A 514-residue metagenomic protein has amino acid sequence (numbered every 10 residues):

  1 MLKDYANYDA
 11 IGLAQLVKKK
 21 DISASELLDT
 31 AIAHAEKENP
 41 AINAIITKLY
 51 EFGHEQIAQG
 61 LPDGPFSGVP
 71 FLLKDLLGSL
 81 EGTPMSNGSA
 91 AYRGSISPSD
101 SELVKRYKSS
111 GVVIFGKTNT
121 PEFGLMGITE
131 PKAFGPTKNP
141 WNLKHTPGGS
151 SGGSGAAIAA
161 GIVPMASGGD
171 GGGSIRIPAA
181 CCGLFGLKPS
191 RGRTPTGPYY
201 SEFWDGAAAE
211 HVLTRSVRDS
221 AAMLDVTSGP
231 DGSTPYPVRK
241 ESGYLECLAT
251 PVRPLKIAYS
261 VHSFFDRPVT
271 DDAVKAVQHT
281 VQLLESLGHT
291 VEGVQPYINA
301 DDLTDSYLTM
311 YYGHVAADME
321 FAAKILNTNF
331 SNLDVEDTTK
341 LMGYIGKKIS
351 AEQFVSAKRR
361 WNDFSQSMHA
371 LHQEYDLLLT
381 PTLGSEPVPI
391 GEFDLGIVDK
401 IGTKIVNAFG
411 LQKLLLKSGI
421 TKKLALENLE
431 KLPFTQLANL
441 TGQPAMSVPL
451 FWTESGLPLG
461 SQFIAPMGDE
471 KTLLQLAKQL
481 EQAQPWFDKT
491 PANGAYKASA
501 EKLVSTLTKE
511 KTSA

Functional and structural regions predicted by a protein language model:
M1-K48, S286, S455, G494-A514: An N-terminal boundary/leader segment
A24-L28, D271-Q295, A323-T328, K358-Y375: Acyltransferase
Y50-K132: Acidic/His- and Gly-rich active-site-bordering loop/insert found across diverse amide/peptide-bond hydrolases
F66-N87, P251-K256, G313-H369, T382-K422 (+3 more regions): Short helix-loop capping/hinge segments that flank enzyme active sites or metal/cofactor-binding pockets
D100-S228, P444-F451, L457-G460: Short glycine/serine-rich loop segments
K188-V281, Q484-A514: A short helix-breaking turn/cap at a secondary-structure junction
K417-A445: Alpha-helix-centered segments that form part of catalytic cores
